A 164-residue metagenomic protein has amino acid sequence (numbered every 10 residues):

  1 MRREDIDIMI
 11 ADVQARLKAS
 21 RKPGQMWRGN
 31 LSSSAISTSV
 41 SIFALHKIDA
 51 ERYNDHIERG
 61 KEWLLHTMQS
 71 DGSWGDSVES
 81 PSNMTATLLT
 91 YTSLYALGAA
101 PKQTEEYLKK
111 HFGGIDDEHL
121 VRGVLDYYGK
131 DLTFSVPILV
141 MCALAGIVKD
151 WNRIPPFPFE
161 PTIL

Functional and structural regions predicted by a protein language model:
M1-L164: Preference for long, amphipathic alpha-helical scaffolds in soluble/luminal domains and all-alpha bundles
